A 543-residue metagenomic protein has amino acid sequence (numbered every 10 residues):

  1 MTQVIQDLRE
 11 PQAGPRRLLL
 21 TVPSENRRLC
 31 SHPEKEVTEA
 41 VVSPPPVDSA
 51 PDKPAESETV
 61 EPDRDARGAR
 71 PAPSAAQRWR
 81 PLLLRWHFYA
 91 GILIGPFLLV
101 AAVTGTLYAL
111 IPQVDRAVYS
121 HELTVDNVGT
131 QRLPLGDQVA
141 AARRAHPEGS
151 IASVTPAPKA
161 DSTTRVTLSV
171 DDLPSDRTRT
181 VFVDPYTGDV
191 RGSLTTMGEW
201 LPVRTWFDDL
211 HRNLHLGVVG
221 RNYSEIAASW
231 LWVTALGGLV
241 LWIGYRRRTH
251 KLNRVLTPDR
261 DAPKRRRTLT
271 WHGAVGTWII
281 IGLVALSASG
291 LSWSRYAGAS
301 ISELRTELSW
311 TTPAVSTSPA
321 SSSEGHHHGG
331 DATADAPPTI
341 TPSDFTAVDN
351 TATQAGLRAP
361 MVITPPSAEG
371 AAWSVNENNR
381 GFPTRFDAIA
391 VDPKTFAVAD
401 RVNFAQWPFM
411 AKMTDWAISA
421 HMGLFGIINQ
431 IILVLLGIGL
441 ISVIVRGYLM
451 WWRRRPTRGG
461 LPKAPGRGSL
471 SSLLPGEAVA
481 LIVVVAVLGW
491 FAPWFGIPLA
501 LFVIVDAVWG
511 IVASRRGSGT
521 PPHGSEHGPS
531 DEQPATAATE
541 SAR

Functional and structural regions predicted by a protein language model:
T2-I5, L20-P23, R27-R543: Conserved histidines in hydrophobic membrane contexts and catalytic metal-binding motifs
Q12-P15: Repetitive helical segments and hydrophobic/amphipathic motifs
